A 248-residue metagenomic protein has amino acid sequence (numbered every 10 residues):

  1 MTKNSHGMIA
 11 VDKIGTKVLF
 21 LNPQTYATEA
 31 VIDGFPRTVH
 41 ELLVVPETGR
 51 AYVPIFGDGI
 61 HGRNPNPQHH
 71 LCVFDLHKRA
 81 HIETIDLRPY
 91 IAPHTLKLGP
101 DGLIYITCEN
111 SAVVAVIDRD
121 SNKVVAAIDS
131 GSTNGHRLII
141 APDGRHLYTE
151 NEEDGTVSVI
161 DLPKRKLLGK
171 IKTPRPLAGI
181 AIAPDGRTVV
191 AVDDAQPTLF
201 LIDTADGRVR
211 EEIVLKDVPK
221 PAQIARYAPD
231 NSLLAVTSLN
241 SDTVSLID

Functional and structural regions predicted by a protein language model:
M1-D248: Predominantly soluble domains enriched in secretory-pathway, periplasmic, or organellar proteins
